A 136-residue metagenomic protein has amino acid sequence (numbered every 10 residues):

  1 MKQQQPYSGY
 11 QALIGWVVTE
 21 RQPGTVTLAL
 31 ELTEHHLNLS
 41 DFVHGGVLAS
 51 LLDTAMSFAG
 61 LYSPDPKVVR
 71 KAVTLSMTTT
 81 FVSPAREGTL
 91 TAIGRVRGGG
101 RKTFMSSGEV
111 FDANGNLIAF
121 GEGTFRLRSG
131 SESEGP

Functional and structural regions predicted by a protein language model:
M1-P136: Terminal targeting signals and extreme-terminal segments of soluble enzymes
